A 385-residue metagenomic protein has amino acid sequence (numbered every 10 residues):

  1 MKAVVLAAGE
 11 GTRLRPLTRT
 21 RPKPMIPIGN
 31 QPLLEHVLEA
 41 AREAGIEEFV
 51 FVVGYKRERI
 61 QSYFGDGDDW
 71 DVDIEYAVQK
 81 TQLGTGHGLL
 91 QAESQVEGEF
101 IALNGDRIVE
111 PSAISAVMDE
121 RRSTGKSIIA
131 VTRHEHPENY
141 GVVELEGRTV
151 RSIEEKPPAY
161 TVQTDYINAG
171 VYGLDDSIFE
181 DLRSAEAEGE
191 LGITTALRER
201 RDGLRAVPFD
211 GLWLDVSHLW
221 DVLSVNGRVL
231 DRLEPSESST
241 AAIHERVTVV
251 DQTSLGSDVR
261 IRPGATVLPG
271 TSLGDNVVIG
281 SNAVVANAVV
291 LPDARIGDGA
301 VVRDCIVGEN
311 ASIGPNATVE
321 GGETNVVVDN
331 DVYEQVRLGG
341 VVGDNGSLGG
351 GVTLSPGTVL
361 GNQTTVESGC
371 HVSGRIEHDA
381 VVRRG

Functional and structural regions predicted by a protein language model:
M1-T18: N-terminal nucleotide-binding beta1-loop-alpha1 segment
K2-V5, I26-P27, Q31-L103: Conserved N-terminal catalytic core of the sugar/cofactor nucleotidyltransferase
G67-E146: Conserved beta-loop-beta/alpha segment of the NTase-like Rossmann-fold superfamily that binds/positions NTPs
I101, M118, E146-E234: Catalytic-core segments of class I nucleotidyltransferases/pyrophosphorylases that form NMP-activated intermediates
R232-V249: Long, charged amphipathic helices and adjacent flexible linkers at domain junctions
N276-V277, L291: Helical hairpin unit composed of two closely spaced alpha helices linked by a short loop
V290, R295-G385: Glycine-rich hexapeptide-repeat left-handed beta-helix
